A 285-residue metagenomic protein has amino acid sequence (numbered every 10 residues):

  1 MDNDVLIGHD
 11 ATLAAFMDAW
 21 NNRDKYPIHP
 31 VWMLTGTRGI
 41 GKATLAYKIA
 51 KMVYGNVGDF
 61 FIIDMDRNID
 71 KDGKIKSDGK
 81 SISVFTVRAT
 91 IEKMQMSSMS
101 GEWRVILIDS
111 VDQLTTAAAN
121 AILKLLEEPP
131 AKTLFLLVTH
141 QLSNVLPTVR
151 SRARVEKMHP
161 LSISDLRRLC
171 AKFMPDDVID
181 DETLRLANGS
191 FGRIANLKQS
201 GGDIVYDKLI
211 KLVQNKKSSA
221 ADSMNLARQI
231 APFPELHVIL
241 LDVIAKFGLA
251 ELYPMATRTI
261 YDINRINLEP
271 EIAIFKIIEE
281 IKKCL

Functional and structural regions predicted by a protein language model:
M1-A117: Clamp-loader machinery-focused feature within the broader ASCE/P-loop NTPase space
M1-M52, A131-L134, H140-L285: Charged, glycine-rich active-site and insertion segments that engage polyanionic ligands
Y54, S98, L126-E127, K282: N-terminal cationic-hydrophobic initiation segments that often serve targeting/anchoring roles
E92, K124, P147, S151: Conserved adenine-binding aromatic site and its adjacent loop/helix in ATP-hydrolyzing domains
Q95, N120-L137: Conserved catalytic/switch belt of AAA+ P-loop NTPases
M96, S100, T116, E128-A131 (+2 more regions): Alpha-helix capping at helix-to-loop junctions
T116-N120, E271: Conserved strand-to-helix beginnings and helix N-cap segments that scaffold or border functional pockets
